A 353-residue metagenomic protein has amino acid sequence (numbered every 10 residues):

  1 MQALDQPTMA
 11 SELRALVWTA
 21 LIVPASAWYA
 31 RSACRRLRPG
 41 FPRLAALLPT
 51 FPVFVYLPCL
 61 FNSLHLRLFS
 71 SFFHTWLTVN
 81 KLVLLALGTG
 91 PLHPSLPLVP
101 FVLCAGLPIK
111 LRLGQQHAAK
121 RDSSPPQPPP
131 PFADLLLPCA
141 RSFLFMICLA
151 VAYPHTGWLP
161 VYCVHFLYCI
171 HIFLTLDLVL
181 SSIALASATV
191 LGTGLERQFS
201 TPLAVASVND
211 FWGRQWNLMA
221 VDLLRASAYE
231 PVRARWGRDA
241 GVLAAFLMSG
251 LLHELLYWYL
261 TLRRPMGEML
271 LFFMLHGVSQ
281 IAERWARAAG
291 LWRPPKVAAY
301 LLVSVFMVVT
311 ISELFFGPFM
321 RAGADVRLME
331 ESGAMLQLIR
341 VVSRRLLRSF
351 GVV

Functional and structural regions predicted by a protein language model:
M1-L48, L68-S71, T75-L84, G88 (+1 more regions): Contiguous N-terminal and early-domain "leader" segments and peripheral loops that mark the onset or edge of a domain
M1-V17, P94-L111, A118-P125, R321-V353: Transit-peptide-like, low-complexity N-terminal presequences and other terminal intrinsically disordered regions
Q2-V17, S32-P42, L57-S70, G90 (+5 more regions): Membrane-lumen (extracellular) interface motif
D5-T8, P97, P130-P131, Y153 (+7 more regions): Serine/threonine-rich low-complexity intrinsically disordered regions
T19, W28-R43, G114-V161, N217-G237 (+5 more regions): Generic hydrophobic segment detector
A20-W28, A45-Y56, H74-V83, L136-A152 (+4 more regions): Hydrophobic alpha-helical cores of multi-pass transmembrane domains in eukaryotic membrane proteins
P52-N209: Intramembrane catalytic core of multi-pass membrane enzymes that act on lipidic substrates
D177, A184-W258, G290-V353: Membrane-interfacial catalytic/cofactor-binding modules of polytopic membrane enzymes
